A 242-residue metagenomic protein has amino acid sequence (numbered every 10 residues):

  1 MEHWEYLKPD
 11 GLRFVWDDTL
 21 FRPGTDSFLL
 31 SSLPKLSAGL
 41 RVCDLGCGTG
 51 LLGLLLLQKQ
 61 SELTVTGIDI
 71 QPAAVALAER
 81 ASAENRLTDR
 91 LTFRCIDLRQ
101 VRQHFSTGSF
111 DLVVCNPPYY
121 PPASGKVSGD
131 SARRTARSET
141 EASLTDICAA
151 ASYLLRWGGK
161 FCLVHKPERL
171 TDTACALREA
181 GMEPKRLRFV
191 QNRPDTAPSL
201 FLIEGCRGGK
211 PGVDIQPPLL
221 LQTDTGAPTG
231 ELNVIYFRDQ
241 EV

Functional and structural regions predicted by a protein language model:
E2-R41, C47-K59, F201-E204, P218: SAM-dependent Rossmann-like transferase core, predominantly class I methyltransferases with a strong bias toward
V15, T66, T92-R94, K185-R188: General small-molecule cofactor/ligand-binding pocket signal
T19, E141-P198: Conserved Class I SAM-dependent methyltransferase catalytic core
L30, N116, I147, G205: Residue-level signal for inorganic ion chemistry
S31, G129-A132, E179-A180: Glycine-rich, phosphate-binding/catalytic loops in enzymes
S32-K126: Conserved SAM/SAH cofactor-binding pocket of Class I
P117-D146: Mobile active-site "lid"/loop adjacent to the S-adenosyl-L-methionine
A197-V242: SAM/dcSAM-binding transferase cores
